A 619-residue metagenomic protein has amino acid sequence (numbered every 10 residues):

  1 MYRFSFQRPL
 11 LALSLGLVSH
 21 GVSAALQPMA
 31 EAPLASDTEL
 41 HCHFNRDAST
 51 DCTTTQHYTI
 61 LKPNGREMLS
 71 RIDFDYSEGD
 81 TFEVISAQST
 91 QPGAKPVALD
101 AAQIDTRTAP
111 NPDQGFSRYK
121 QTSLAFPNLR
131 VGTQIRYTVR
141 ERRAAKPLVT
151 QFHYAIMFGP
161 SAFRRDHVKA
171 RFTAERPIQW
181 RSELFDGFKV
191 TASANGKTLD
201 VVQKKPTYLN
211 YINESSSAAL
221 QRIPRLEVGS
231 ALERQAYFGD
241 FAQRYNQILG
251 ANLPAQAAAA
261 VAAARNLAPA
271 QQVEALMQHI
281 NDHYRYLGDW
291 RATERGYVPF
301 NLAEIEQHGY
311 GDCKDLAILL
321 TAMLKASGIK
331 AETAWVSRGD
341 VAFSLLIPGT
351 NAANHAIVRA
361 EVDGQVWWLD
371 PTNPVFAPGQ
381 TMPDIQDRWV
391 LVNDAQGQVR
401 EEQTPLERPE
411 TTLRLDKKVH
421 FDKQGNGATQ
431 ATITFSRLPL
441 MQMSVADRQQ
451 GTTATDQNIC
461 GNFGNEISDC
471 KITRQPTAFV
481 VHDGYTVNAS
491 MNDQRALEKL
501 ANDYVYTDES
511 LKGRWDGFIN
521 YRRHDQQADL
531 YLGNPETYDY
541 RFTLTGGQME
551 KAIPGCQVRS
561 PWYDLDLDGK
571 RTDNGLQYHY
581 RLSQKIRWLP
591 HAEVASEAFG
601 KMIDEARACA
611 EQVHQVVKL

Functional and structural regions predicted by a protein language model:
M1-L11: Bacterial N-terminal signal peptides that target proteins for export
L15: Expand to "…catalyze enediolate/carbanion chemistry for C-C bond making/breaking, isomerization, decarboxylation
V18-S23: N-terminal signal peptide c-region/cleavage motif recognized by signal peptidases
A24-L619: A sensor for short, sequence-defined functional sites
